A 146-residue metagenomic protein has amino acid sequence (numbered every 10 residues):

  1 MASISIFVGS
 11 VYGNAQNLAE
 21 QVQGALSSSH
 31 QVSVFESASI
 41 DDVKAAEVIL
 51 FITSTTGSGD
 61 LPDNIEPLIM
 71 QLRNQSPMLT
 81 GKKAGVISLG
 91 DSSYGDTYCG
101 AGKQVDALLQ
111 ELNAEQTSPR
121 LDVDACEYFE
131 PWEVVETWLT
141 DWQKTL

Functional and structural regions predicted by a protein language model:
A2-S3, G13-N17, A25, A45-L146: FMN-binding flavodoxin-like domain, especially the glycine-rich phosphate-binding loop
V8-Y12: Aromatic-flanked redox-active Cys/Sec active sites in thiol-based oxidoreductases, especially the WC-centered
S27-D41: A short, well-structured beta->alpha microelement
